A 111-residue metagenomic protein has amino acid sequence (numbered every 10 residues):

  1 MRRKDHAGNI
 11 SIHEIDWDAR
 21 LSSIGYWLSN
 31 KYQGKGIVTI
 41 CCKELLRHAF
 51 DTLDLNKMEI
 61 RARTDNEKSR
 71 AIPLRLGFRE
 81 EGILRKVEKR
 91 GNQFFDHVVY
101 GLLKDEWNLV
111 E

Functional and structural regions predicted by a protein language model:
M1-E111: Acyl-donor (CoA/ACP) binding surface of acyl/acetyltransferases
